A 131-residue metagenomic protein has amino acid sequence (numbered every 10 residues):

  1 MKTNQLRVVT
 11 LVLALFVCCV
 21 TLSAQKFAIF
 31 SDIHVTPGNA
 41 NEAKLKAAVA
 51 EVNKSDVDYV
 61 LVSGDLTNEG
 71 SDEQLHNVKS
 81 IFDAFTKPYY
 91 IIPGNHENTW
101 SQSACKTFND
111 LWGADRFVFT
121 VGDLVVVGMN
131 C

Functional and structural regions predicted by a protein language model:
M1-T10: Bacterial N-terminal signal peptides that target proteins for export
N4, S23, G122: Residue-level signal for beta-strand positions within conserved beta-sheet cores that form or flank
V9-C19: Bacterial N-terminal signal peptides
V17-V20, N53, F82, F119: Generic structural signal for beta-strand residues in well-ordered domains
V20-N77: N-terminal active-site segment of His-dependent metallophosphoesterases
D72-C131: Extended active-site neighborhood of metal-dependent phosphoesterases/phosphodiesterases
